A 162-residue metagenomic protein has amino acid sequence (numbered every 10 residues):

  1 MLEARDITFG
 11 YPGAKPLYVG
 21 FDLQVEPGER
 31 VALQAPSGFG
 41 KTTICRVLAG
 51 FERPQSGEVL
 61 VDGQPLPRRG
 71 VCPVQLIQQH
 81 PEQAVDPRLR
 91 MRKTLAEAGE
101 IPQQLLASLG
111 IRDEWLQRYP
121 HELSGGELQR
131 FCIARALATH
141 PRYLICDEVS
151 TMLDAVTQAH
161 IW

Functional and structural regions predicted by a protein language model:
M1-A4, T8-G20: A short, flexible loop at the N-terminus of ABC-type nucleotide-binding domains that lies
Q34-P36: The feature captures the beta-strand-to-loop junction immediately N-terminal to the Walker
A49: Helix-to-loop junction immediately C-terminal to a conserved catalytic motif
G57-G70, I101: Conserved ABC transporter NBD signature motif
H80, P87-I101: Q-loop/switch helix immediately C-terminal to the Walker
Y119-L123, E127: Conserved ABC ATPase signature
I133, I145, I161: Hydrophobic anchor residue at the start of the ABC signature
